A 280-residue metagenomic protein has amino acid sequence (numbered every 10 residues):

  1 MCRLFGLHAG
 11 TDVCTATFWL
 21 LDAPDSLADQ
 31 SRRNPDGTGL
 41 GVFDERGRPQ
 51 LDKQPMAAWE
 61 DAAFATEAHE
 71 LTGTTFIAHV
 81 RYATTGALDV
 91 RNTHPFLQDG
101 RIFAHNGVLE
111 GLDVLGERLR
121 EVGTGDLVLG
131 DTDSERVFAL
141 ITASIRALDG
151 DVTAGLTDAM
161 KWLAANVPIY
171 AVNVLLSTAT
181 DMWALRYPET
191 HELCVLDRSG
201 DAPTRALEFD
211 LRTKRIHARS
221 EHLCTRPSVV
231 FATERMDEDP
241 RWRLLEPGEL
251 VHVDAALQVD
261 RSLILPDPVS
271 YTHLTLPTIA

Functional and structural regions predicted by a protein language model:
M1-A57, E249-H252, Q258-Y271: Extreme N-terminus nucleophile/cap motif
C2, R101-G111: Conserved beta-strand-loop-short alpha-helix elements that form and flank the Mn2+/Mg2+-coordinating active site
G37-T74, A78, R186-T190: Structured interaction and signal-relay segments at domain junctions
P55-E67, A78-G100, L119-T124: Short acidic (Asp/Glu) patches
R118-T142: Long, charge-dense
D149-P188: Catalytic core of PPM/PP2C metal-dependent serine/threonine phosphatase domains
A206-E249: A conserved acidic, glycine/proline-rich C-terminal tail/linker
T272-T278: Conserved small/polar residues in nucleotide/adenosyl-binding loops
